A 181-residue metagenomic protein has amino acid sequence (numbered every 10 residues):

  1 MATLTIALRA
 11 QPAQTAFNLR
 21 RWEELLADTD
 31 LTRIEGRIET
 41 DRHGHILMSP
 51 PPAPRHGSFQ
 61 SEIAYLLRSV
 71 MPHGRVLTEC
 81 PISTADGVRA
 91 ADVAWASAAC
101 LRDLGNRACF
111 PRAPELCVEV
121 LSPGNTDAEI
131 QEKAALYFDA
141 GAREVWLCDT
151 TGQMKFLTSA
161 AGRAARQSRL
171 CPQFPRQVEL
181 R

Functional and structural regions predicted by a protein language model:
M1-R181: Gly/Pro/Ser/Thr-rich low-complexity, intrinsically disordered segments predominantly at protein N-termini
